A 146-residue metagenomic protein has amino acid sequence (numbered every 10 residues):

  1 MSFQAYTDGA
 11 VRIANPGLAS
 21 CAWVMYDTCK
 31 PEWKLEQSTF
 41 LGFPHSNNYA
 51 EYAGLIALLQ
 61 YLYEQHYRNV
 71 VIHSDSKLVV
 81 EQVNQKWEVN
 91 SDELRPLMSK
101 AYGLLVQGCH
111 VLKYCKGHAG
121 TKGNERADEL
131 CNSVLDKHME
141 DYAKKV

Functional and structural regions predicted by a protein language model:
M1, K144-V146: Short intrinsically disordered terminal tails
M1-Y49, Q60-E64: RNase H-like nuclease fold core
A10-P16, L55-R126, L135-K144: RNase H catalytic domain
A50-G54: Loop-to-helix element that buttresses phosphate recognition and phosphoryl-transfer chemistry
E129: Glycine-rich anion-binding loops of enzyme active sites
N132: Nuclease catalytic cores that cleave nucleic-acid phosphodiester bonds, predominantly acidic two-metal-ion
